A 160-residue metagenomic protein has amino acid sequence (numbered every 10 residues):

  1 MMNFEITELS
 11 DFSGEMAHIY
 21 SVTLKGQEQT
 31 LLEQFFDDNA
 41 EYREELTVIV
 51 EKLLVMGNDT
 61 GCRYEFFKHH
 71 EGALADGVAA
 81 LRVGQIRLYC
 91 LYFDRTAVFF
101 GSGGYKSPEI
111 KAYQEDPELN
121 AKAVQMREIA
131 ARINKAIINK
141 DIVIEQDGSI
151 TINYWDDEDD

Functional and structural regions predicted by a protein language model:
M1-Q85, P108-D160: Basic, Lys/Arg-enriched alpha-helical interface segments
Q85-L91: Short acidic loop-to-beta-strand element that houses the catalytic metal-binding Asp/Glu of nuclease active sites
L91-F100: Active-site beta-strand-loop-beta-strand hairpin of nuclease catalytic cores that positions key catalytic residues
